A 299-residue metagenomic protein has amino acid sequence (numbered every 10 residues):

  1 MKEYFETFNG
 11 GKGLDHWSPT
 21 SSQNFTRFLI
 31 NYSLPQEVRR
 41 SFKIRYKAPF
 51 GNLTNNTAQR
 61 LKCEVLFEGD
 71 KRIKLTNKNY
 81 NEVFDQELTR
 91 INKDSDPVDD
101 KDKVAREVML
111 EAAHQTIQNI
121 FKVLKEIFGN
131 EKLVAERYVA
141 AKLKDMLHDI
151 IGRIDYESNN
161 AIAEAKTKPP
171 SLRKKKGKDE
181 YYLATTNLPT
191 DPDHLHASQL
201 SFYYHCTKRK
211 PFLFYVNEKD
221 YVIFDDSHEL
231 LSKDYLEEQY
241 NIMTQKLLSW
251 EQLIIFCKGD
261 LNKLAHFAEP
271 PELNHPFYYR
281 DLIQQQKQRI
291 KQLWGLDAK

Functional and structural regions predicted by a protein language model:
M1-I154: Metal-dependent nuclease catalytic cores that hydrolyze phosphodiester bonds in DNA/RNA, characterized by
P49, A112, L195, Y235 (+1 more regions): Soluble or luminal CAZymes and related metallo-dependent hydrolases
G51, N55, T185-E218, K246: Metal-dependent nuclease catalytic cores in nucleic-acid-processing enzymes, especially RNase H-like/related
T54, I154-N187, Y203: Conserved catalytic cores of phosphodiester-cleaving nucleases, focusing on short active-site segments
R106-M109, P192, S232-Q239: Residue-level preference for long, well-ordered alpha-helices that form the structural scaffold of enzyme catalytic
V134, E157, A161-A165, P211-Y215: A structural signal for short, well-ordered beta-strand segments and their strand-loop junctions that often border
A140-K142, K168-P170, F202, N217-D220: Short, solvent-exposed loop/turn segments at secondary-structure junctions
H205-K299: Metal-dependent nuclease catalytic regions and adjoining charged, substrate-binding loops involved in nucleic-acid end
